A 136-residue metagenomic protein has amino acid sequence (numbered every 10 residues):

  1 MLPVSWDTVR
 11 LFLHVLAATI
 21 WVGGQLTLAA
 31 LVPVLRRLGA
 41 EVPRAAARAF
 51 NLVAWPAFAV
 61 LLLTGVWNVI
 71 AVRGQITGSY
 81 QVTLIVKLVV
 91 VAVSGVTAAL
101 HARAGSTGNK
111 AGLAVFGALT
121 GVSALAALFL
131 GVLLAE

Functional and structural regions predicted by a protein language model:
M1-E136: Polytopic transmembrane helical bundles with strong interfacial aromatic enrichment
